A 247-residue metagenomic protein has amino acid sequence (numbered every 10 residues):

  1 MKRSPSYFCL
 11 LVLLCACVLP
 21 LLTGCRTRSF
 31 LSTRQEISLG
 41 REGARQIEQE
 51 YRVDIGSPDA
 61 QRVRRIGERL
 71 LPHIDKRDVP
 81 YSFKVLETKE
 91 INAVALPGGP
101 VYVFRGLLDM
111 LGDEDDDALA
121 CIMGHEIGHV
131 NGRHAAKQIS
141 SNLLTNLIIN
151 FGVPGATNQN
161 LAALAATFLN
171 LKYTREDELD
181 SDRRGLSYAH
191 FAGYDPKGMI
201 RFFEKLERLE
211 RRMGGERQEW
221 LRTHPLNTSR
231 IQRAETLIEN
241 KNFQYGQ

Functional and structural regions predicted by a protein language model:
M1-T23: Sec-dependent bacterial lipoprotein signal peptides
L22-Q247: A Zn2+-metalloprotease active-site environment signal
